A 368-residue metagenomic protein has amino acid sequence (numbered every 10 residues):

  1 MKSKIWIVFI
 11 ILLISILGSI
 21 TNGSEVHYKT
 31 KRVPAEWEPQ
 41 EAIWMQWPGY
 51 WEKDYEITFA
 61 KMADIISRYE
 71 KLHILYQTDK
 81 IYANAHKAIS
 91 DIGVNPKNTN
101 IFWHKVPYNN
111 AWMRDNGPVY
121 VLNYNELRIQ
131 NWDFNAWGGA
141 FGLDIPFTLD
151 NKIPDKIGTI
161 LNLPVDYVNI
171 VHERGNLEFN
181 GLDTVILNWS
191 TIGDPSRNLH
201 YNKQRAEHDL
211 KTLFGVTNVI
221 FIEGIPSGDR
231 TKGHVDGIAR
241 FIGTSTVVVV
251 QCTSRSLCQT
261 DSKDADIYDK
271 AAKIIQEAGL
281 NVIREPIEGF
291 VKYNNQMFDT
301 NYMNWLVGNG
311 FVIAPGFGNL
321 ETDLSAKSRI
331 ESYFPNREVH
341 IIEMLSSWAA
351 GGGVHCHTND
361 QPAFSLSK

Functional and structural regions predicted by a protein language model:
M1-I5: Positively charged n-region of N-terminal signal peptides that target proteins for export
V8-I16: Bacterial N-terminal signal peptides
I20-N22: Sec/Tat signal peptide C-region and signal peptidase I cleavage site
S24-K368: The feature marks the mature, well-folded catalytic cores of soluble enzymes
